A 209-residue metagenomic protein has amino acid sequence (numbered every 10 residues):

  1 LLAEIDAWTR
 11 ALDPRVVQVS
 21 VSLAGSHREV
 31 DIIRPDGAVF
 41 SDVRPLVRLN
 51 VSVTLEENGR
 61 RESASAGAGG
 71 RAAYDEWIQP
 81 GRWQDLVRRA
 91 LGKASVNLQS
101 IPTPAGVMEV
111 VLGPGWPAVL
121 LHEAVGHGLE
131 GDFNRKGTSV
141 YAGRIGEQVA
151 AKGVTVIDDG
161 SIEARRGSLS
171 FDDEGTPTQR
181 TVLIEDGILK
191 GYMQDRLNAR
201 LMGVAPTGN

Functional and structural regions predicted by a protein language model:
L1-R180, E185-I188: Active-site bordering "gate/hinge" segments that shape substrate access to catalytic or cofactor-binding pockets
E185-N209: C-terminal, non-catalytic macromolecule-binding modules
